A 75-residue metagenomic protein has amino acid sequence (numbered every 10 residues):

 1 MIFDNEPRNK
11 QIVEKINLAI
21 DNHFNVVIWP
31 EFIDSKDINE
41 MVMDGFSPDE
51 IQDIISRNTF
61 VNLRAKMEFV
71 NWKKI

Functional and structural regions predicted by a protein language model:
M1-I75: TOPRIM fold recognition
